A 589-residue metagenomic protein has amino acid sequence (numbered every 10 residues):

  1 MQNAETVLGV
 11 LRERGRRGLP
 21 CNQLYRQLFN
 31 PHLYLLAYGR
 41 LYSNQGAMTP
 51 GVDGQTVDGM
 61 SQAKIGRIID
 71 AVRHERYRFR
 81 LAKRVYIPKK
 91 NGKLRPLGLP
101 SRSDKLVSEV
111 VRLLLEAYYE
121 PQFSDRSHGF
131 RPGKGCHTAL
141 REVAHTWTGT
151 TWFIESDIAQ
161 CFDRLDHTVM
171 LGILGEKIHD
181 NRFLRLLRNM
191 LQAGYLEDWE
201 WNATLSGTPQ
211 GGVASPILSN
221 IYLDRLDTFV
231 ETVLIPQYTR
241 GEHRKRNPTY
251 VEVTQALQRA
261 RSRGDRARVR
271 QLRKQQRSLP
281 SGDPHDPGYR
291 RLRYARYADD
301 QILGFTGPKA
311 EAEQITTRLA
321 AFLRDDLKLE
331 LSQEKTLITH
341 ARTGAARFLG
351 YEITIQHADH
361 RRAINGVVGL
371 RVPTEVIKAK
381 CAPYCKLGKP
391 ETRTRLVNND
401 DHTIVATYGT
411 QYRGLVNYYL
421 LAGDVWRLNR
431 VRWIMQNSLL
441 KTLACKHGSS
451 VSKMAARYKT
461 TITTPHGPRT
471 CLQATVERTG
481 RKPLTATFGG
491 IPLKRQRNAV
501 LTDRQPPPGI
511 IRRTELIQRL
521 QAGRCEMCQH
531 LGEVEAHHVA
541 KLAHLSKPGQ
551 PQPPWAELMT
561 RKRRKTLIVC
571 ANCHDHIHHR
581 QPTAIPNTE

Functional and structural regions predicted by a protein language model:
M1-E589: Non-catalytic terminal/accessory segments
